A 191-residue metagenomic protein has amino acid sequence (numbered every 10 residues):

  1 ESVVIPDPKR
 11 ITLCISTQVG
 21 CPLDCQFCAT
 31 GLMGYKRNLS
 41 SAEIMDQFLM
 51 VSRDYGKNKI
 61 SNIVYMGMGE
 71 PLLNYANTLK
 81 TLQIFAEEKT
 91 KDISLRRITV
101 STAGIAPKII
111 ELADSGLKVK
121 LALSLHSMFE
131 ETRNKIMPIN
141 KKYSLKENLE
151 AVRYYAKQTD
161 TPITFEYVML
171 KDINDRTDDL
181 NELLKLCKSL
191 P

Functional and structural regions predicted by a protein language model:
E1-T17, I44-N58: N-terminal [4Fe-4S]-dependent radical SAM core
V4-P6, L32, G69, G104: Short, well-ordered turn and helix-capping elements at secondary-structure junctions
D7-E43: Canonical Radical SAM [4Fe-4S] cluster-binding loop centered on the CxxxCxxC motif and its immediate flanking residues
Y35-D54, K118-L121: A broadly tuned preference for mixed-charge, low-complexity surface segments
S52-N62, G67-P191: Conserved AdoMet/S-adenosylmethionine-binding subsite of the radical SAM
